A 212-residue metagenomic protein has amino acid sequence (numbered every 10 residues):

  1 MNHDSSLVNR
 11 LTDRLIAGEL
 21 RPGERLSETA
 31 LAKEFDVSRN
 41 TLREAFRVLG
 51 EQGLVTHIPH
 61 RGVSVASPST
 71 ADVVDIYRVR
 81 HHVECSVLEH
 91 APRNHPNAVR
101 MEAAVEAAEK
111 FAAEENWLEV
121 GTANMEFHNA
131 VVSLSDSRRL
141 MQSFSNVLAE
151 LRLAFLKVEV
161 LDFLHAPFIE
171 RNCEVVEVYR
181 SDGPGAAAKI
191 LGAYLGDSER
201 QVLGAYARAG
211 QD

Functional and structural regions predicted by a protein language model:
M1-P96, R200-D212: Short linear motifs at protein or domain termini
S5, N9, D13, H81 (+11 more regions): Generic detection of well-ordered alpha-helical segments
L20, T70, H95-N97, E114-W117 (+2 more regions): Alpha-helix boundary/capping and short turn/kink residues
V63, A71-V74, S86, E106 (+2 more regions): Positions in alpha-helical segments
D72, V87-P92, F111-V120, S133-L134: Short helix-to-loop capping/linker segments positioned immediately adjacent to catalytic or ligand/cofactor-binding
I76, A98-M101, V120, N124 (+4 more regions): Hydrophobic packing residues in well-ordered alpha-helices of helical domains and bundles
V79-R93, E126-L164, Q201: Hydrophobic, amphipathic alpha-helical faces that serve as interaction scaffolds
E102-E109, E114, L156-D212: C-terminal all-alpha effector/ligand-binding and dimerization domain of prokaryotic HTH-type transcriptional repressors
